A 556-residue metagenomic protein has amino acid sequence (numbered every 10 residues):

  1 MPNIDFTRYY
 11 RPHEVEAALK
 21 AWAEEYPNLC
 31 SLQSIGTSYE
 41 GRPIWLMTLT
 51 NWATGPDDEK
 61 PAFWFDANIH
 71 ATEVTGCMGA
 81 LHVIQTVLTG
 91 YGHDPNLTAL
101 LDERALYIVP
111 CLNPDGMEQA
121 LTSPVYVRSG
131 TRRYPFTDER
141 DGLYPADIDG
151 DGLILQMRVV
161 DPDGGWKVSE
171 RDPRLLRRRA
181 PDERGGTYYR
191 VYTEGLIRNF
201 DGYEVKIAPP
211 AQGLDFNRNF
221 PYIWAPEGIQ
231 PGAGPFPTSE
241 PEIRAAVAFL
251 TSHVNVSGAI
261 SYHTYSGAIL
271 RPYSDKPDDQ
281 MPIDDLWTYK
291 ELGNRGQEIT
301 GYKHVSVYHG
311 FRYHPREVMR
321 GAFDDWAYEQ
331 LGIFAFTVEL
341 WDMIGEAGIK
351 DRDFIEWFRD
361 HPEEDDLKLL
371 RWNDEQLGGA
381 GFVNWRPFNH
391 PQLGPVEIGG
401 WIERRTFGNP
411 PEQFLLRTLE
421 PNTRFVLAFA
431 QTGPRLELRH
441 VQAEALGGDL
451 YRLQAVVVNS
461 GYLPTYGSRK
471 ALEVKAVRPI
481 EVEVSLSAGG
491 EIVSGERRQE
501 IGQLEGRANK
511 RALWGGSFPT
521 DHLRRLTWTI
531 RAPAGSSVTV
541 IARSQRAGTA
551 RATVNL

Functional and structural regions predicted by a protein language model:
M1-P43: Short glycine- and acidic-rich boundary segments immediately preceding or forming the N-terminal edge of structured
R11-E14, S31-L32, Y107-V109, D115 (+9 more regions): Metallocarboxypeptidase
T75-T122: Short helix-loop-beta-strand segments that form the rim/entrance of peptidase-like active sites
D147, D151: Acidic carboxylate motifs that coordinate Ca2+ or other divalent cations, activating on Asp/Glu
V457-L472: Short amphipathic, basic-aromatic surface patches that mediate peripheral association with negatively charged
K470-G490: Extended low-complexity, serine/threonine- and proline-enriched intrinsically disordered segments
E491-R531: Intrinsically disordered, low-complexity Pro/Gly/Ser/Thr-rich segments with frequent PxxP/GP/PP motifs and embedded
G516-A552: Low-complexity, intrinsically disordered segments enriched in Ser/Thr together with acidic residues
